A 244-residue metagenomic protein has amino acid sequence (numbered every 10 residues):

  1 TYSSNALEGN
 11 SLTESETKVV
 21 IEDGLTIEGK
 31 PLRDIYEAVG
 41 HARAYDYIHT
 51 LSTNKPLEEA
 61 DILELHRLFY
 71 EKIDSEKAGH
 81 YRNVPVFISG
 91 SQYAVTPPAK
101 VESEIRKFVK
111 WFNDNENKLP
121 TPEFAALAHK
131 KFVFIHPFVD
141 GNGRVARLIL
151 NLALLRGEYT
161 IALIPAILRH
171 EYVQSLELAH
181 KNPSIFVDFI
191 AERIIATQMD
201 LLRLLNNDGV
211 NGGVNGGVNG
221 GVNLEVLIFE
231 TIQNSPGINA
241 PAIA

Functional and structural regions predicted by a protein language model:
T1-D140, R144-A244: FIC/Doc superfamily catalytic core
